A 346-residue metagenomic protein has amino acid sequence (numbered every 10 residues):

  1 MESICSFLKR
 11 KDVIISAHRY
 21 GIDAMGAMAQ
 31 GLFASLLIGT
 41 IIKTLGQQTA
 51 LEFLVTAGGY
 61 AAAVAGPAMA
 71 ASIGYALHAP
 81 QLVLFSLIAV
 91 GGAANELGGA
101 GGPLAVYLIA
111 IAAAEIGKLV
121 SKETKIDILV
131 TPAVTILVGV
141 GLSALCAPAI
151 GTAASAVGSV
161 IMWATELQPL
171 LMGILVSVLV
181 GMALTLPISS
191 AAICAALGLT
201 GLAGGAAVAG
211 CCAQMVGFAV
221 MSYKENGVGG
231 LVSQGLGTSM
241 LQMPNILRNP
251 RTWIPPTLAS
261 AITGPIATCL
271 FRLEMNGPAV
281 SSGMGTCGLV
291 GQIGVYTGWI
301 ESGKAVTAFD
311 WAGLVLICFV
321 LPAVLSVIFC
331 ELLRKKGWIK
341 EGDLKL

Functional and structural regions predicted by a protein language model:
M1-L346: Pore-lining transmembrane helices
